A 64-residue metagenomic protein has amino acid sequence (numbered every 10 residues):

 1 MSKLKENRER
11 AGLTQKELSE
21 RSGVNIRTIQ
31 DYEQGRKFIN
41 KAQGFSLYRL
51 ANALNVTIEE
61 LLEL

Functional and structural regions predicted by a protein language model:
S2, I26, K41-L47: Short alpha-helical elements of helix-turn-helix
K3-R21: Short basic helix-loop element that most often maps to the first helix and adjoining turn of HTH DNA-binding modules
L4, L18, I29-Y32, L61: Conserved hydrophobic/aromatic packing and binding residues within compact polymer-binding modules
T14, N25-T28, Q43, T57: Short coil turns linking two alpha-helices in DNA-binding domains
Q15, Q34-R36, I58-E60: Recognition helices and adjacent regulatory flanks at domain boundaries
V24-I39: Recognition helix of helix-turn-helix/homeodomain-like DNA-binding domains that insert into the DNA major groove
G44-E60: DNA major-groove recognition helix of helix-turn-helix/homeodomain DNA-binding modules
L64: Conserved short acidic donor-positioning loop in nucleotide-sugar-dependent glycosyltransferases
